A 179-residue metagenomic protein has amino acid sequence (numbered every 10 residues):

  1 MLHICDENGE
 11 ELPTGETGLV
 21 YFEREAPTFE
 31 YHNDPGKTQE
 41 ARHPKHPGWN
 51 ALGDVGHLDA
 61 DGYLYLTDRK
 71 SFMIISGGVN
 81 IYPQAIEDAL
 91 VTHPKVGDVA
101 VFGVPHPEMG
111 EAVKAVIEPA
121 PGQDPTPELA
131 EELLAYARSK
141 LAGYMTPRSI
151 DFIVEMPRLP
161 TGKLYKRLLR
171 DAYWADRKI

Functional and structural regions predicted by a protein language model:
M1-L2, F152: Short, well-ordered beta-strand elements within core beta-sheets of diverse protein domains
H3, N8-E11, Y21-R24, F29-E30 (+6 more regions): AMP-binding/adenylate-forming catalytic core of the ANL superfamily
T17: Phosphate-recognition beta-domain surfaces
N50-L52, D151: Short, small/polar residue-rich loop motifs at catalytic or cofactor-binding pockets
I150-P160: Short proline/glycine- and acidic-rich turn/helix-capping motifs at secondary-structure junctions
K178-I179: Short, charged, surface-exposed hinge/linker loops at domain edges that act as mobile lids or interdomain connectors
